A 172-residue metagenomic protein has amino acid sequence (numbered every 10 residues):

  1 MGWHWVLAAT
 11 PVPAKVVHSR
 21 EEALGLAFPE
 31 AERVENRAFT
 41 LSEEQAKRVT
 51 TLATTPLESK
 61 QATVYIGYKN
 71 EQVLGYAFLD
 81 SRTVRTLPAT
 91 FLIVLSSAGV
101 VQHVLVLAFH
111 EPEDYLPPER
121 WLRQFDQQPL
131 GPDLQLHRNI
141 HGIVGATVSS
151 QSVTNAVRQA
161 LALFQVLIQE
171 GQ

Functional and structural regions predicted by a protein language model:
M1-A8: Bacterial N-terminal signal peptides
T10-I143, T147-Q151, N155-Q172: Flexible, solvent-exposed loop/hinge segments and secondary-structure transition points
